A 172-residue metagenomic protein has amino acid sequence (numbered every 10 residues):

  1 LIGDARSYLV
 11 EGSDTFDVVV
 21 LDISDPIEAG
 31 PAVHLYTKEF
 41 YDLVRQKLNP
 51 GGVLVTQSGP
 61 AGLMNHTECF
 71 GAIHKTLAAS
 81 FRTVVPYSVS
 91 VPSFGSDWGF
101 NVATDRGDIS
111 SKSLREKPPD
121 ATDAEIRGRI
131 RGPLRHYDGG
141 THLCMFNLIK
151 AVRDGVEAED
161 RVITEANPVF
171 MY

Functional and structural regions predicted by a protein language model:
L1-D14, V18-V20, S24-E28: S-adenosyl-L-methionine
D25-P26, G59-L63, V91-S93: Short "lid" loop at the C-terminus of a central beta-strand within the Rossmann-like core of SAM-dependent
I27-Y36: Glycine/threonine-rich flexible loop motifs
A32-V33, S58-C69: Acceptor-substrate binding/catalytic loop of class I
L35-P50, A78: A short glycine-rich, Lys/Arg-flanked "PGG" loop and its adjoining helix->strand segment in the class I
G51-S58: Conserved beta-strand signature within the Rossmann-like core of class I S-adenosyl-L-methionine
E68-S80: Short alpha-helix
T83-Y172: Soluble small-group transferase modules, centered on the S-adenosyl donor enzyme superfamily
